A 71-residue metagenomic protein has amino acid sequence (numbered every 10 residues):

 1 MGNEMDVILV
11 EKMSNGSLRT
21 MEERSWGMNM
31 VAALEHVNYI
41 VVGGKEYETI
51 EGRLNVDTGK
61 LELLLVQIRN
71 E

Functional and structural regions predicted by a protein language model:
M1-N3, I68-E71: Short acidic DE-rich linear segments
G2-L34: N-terminal acidic leader/helix
I8-E11, I50, L64-R69: A structural detector for beta-sheet-dominated domains
K45-N55: Short beta-strand-centered aromatic/proline hotspots
V56-V66: Short, solvent-exposed secondary-structure boundary/capping segments
